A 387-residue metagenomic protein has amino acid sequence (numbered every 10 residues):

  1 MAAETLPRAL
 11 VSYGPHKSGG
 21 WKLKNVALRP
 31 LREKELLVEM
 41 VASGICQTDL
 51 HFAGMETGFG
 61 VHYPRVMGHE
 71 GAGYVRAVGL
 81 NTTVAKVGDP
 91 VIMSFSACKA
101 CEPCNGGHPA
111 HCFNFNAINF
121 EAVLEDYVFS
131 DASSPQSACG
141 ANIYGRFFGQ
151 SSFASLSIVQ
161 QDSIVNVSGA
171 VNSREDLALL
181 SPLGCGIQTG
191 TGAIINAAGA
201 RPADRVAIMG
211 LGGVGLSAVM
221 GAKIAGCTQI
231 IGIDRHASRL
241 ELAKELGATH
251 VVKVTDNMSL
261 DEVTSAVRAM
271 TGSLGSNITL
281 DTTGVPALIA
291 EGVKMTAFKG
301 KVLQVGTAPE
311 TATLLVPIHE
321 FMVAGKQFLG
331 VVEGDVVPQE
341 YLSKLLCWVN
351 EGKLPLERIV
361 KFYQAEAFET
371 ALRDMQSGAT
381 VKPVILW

Functional and structural regions predicted by a protein language model:
M1-A72, S151-S163, N172-D176, L386: Short N-terminal strand-loop motif that marks the start of NAD(P)H/FAD-dependent oxidoreductase cofactor-binding domains
A2-T5, A9, A290-K294, F298 (+1 more regions): C-terminal hydrophobic helical "lid"/dimerization subdomain of Rossmann-like NAD(P)H-dependent oxidoreductases
A27-S43, E56-G106, A110, I118 (+2 more regions): Glycine-rich beta-strand-centered segment in the early N-terminal region that forms part of a ligand/cofactor-binding
E102-M209: NAD(P)H dinucleotide-binding glycine-rich loop of Rossmann-like/cofactor-binding domains, especially the beta1-alpha1
I208-L211, K223-E291: Adenosine-nucleotide cofactor-binding segment
G215-L216: N-terminal Rossmann-fold NAD(P) dinucleotide-binding loop
G300-K301, K326: Glycine-centered, small-residue-biased loops immediately flanking beta-strands in adenine/cofactor-binding cores
T307-G325: Rossmann-fold NAD(P)-binding glycine/threonine-rich loop
